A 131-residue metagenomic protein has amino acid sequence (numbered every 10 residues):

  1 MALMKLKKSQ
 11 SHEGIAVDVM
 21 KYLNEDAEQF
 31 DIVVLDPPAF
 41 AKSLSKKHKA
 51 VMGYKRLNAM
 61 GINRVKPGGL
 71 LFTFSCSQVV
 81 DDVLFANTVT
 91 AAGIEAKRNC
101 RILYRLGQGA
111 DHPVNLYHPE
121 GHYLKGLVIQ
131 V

Functional and structural regions predicted by a protein language model:
M1-V34: S-adenosyl-L-methionine
L3-L6, A16, P38, A50-K55 (+1 more regions): Active/binding-pocket-proximal capping segment
H12-G14, V33-P38, S43, F74 (+1 more regions): Generic beta-strand/beta-sheet core signal
K21, K42-K47, F72-F74, P113-V114: Short beta-alpha connecting loops at secondary-structure transitions that line or flank enzyme active sites
Y22-E25, M60-R64, L70, A91-E95: Short basic/hydrophobic patches in alpha-helices and adjacent helix-turn junctions that form amphipathic surface motifs
N24-E25, S45-H48, F85-A86: Short amphipathic alpha-helical segments
F30-M60, K66: Mobile active-site "lid"/loop adjacent to the S-adenosyl-L-methionine
R56, L70-V131: C-terminal catalytic and target-recognition region of SAM-dependent MTase-like enzymes, primarily methyltransferases
